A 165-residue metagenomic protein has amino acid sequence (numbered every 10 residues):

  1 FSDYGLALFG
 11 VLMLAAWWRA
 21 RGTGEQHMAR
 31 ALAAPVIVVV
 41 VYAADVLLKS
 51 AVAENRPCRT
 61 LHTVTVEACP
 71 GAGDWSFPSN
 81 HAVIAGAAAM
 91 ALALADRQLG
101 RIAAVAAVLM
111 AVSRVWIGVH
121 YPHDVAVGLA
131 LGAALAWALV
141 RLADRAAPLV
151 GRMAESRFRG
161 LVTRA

Functional and structural regions predicted by a protein language model:
F1-D74, A87-L94, Q98-V105, M110: Hydrophobic alpha-helical bundle signature of multipass membrane enzymes
A68-A165: Membrane-embedded catalytic cores of phosphoryl/pyrophosphoryl-handling enzymes
